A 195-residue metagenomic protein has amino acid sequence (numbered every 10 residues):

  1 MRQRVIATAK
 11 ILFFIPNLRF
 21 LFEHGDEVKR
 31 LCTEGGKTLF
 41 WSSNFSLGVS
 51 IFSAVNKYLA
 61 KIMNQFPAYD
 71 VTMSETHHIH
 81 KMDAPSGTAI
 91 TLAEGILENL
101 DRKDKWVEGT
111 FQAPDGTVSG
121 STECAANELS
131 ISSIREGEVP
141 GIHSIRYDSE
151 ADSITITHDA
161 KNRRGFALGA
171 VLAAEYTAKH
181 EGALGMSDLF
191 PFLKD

Functional and structural regions predicted by a protein language model:
M1, V5-L18: Cationic, amphipathic, low-complexity alpha-helical segments enriched in hydrophobics plus arginine/proline
M1-V5, V28, L59, L92: Aromatic/hydrophobic pocket-lining residues that form π-stacking "cages" and hydrophobic walls in ligand
P16, F40-S43, V71-T76: Short beta-strands and strand-loop turn motifs
N17-L18, F45, R135, A160: Short loop or secondary-structure boundary microenvironments that flank and position key functional residues
N17-W41, L47-K61: Rossmann-fold NAD(P)-binding glycine/threonine-rich loop
Q65-D195: C-terminal substrate-binding/catalytic lobe of Rossmann-fold NAD(P)-dependent oxidoreductases
